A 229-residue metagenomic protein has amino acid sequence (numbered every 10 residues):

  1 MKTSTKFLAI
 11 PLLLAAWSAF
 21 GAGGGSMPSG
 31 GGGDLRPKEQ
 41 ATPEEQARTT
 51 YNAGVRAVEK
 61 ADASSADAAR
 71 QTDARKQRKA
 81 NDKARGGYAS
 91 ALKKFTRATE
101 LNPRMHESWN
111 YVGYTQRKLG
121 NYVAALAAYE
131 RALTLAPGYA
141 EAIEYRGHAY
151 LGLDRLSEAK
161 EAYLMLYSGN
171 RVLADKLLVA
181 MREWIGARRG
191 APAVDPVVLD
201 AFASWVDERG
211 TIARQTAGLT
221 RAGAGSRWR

Functional and structural regions predicted by a protein language model:
G23-K38, S168-R229: Terminal, low-structured helical/coil segments at or just beyond the last alpha-helical repeat
Q40, A47, H106-E107, A140-E141 (+1 more regions): Helix-start (N-cap) detector for alpha-helical repeat units in TPR-like alpha-solenoids, especially tetratricopeptide
E59, K118, G152-L153, A187: Register position in tetratricopeptide repeats
A80-K93, K118-R131, D154-A162: Structural signature of tandem alpha-helical TPR/SEL1-like repeats, specifically the intra-repeat loop/turn
R97-E100, E130-T134, S168: Conserved structural position within tetratricopeptide repeats
Y111, Y145, V179-A180: Canonical tetratricopeptide repeat
